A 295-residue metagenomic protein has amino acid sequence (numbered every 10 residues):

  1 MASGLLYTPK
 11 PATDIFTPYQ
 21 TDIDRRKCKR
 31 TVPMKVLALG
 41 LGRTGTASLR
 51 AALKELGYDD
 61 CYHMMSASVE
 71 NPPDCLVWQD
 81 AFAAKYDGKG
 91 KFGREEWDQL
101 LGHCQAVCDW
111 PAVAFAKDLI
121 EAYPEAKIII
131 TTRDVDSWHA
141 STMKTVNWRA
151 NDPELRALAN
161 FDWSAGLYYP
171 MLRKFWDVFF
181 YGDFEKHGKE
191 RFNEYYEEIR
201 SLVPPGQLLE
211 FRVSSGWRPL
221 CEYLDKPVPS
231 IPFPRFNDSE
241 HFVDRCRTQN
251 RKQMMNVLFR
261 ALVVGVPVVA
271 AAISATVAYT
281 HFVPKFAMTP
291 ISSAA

Functional and structural regions predicted by a protein language model:
A2-E95: PAPS-dependent sulfotransferase catalytic core
A2-T8, Q253-A295: Terminal signal-anchor or tail-anchor transmembrane helices that tether membrane-associated enzymes to cellular
M34-L37, H103-A106, K127, P205-L208: Short active-site oxyanion
A38-G40, M64-M65, C108-A112, T132-R133 (+1 more regions): Short His-Asn-centered micro-motif
T46-A47, A112-K117, H139, W217-L220: Short, well-ordered alpha-helical microsegments
Y58-D59, S66, A116-F184, K226: PAPS-dependent sulfotransferase catalytic domain
E70-C75, I129-A140, R156-A157, E194 (+1 more regions): The conserved 3'-phosphoadenosine-5'-phosphosulfate
D87-L101, A114, E154-E210: PAPS-dependent sulfotransferase catalytic domain
